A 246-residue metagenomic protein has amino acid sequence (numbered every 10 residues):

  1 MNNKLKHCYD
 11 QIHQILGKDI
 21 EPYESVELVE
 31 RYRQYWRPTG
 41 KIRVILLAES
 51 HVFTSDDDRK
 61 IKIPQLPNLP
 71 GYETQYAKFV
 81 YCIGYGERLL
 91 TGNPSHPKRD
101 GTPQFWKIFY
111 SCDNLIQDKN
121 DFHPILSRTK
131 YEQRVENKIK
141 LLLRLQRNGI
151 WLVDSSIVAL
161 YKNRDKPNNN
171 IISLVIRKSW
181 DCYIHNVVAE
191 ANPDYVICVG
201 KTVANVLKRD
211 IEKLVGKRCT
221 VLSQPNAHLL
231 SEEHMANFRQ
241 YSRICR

Functional and structural regions predicted by a protein language model:
M1, C245-R246: C-terminal end-of-chain micro-motif
N2-Y195, T202-V206: A polyanion-binding, active-site-adjacent surface
G84-G92, H96, Q104-S111, L214-C245: Short, flexible loop segments at boundaries between secondary-structure elements
D165-P167, I211, H234-A236: Surface-exposed beta-strand edges and their flanking turn/coil or helix-capping segments
V199-V203, P225-N226: Short beta-alpha junction loops
K201-T220: Active-site-adjacent alpha-helix immediately C-terminal to a catalytic or transition-state-stabilizing loop
